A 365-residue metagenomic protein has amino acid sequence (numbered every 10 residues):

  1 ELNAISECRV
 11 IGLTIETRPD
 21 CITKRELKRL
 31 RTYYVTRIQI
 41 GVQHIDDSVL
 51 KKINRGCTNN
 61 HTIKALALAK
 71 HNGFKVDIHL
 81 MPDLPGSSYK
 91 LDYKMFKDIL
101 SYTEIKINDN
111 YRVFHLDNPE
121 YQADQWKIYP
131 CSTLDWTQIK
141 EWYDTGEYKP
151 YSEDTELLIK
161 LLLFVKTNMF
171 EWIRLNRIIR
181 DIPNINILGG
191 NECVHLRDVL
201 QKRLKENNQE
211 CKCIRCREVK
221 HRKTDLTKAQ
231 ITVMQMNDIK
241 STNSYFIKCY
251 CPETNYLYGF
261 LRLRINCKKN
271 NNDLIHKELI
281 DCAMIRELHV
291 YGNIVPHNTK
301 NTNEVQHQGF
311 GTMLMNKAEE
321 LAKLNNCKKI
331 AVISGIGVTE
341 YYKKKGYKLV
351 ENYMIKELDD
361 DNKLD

Functional and structural regions predicted by a protein language model:
E1-K75, M81-E156, Q308: Conserved non-cysteine loop/helix-boundary elements of the Radical SAM core domain that shape
I15, I78, L175, I330-S334: Conserved hydrophobic beta-strand within the GNAT/NAT acetyltransferase core sheet that lines the active-site cleft
R174-A283, L288-Y291, V295-H297, N325 (+1 more regions): Non-catalytic substrate-recognition and accessory regions of acyl/acetyltransferase enzymes
N301-E320: Conserved acetyl-CoA-binding loop-helix of GNAT-fold acetyltransferases
E320-S334: Conserved GNAT acetyl-CoA-binding A-motif
I333, V350-D365: C-terminal "cap" of GNAT-fold acetyltransferases
K343-E351: Conserved acetyl-CoA-binding loop of GNAT-fold acetyltransferases
